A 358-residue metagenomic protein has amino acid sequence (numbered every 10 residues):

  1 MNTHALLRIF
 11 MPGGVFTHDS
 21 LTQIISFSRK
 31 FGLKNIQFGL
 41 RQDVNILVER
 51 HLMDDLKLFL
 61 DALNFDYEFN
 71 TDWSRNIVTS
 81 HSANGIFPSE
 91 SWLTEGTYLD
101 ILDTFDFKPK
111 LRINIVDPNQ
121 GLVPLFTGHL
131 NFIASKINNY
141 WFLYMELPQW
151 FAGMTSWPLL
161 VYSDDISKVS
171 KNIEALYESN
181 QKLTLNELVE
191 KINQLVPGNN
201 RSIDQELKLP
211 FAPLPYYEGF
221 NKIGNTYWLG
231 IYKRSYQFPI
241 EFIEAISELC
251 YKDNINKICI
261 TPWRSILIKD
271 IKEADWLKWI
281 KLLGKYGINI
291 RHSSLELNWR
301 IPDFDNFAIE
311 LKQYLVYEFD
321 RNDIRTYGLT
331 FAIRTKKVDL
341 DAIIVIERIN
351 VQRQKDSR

Functional and structural regions predicted by a protein language model:
T3-W150, G230-Q352: Small-residue-enriched alpha-helical segments and adjacent helix-cap loops that form tight helix-helix packing
A134-L214: An acidic, glycine-/histidine-flanked metal-binding catalytic module
Y177-W263: Long, internal scaffold/assembly segments composed of regular secondary structure
